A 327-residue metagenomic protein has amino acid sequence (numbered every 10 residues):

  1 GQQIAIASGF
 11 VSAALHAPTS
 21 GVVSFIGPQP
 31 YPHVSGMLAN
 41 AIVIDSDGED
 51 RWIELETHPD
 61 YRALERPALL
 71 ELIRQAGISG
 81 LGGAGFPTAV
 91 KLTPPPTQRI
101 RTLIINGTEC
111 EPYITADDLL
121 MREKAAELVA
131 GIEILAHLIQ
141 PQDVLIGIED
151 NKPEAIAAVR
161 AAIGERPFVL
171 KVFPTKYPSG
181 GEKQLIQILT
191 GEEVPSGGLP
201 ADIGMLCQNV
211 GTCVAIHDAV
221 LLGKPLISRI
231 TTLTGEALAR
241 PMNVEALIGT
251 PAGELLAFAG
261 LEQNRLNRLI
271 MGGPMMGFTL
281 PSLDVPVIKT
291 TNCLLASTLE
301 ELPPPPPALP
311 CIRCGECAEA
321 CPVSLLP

Functional and structural regions predicted by a protein language model:
G1, F10, H16-F25: Generic structural motif
Q2-G9, E316-P327: Iron-sulfur cluster-binding cysteine motifs and their immediate structural context in ferredoxin-like electron-transfer
F10-S12, L295-G315: Ferredoxin-like iron-sulfur electron-transfer modules
F25, P30-L81, F86, T97 (+2 more regions): Acidic low-complexity segments
R51-W52, G80, L103-D117, A237: Gly-rich Lys/Arg/Thr-decorated short loops/hinges at beta-loop-alpha junctions or inter-strand turns that position
S79-G80, G85, L309-S324: Local cysteine-cluster metal-coordination motifs and their immediate loop/turn environment, predominantly Fe-S cluster
R122-L138: Histidine-anchored nucleotide/phosphate-binding helix
P141-A252, F258-R265, G273: Hydrophobic alpha-helical positions that pack around
